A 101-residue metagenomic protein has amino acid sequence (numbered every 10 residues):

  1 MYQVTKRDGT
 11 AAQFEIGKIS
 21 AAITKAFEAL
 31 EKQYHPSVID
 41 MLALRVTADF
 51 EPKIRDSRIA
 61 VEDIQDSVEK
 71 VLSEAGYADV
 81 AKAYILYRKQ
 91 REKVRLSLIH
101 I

Functional and structural regions predicted by a protein language model:
M1-Q3: Short acidic, Pro/Gly- and aromatic-enriched capping/linker segments at domain boundaries
K6: Short, acidic, Ser/Thr-enriched surface-loop or helix-capping motifs
E15-K32: Short, surface-exposed, low-complexity cationic segments
Q33-I39, D56-V61, D79-A83: Flexible, glycine/charged-enriched surface loops at secondary-structure junctions
I39-R55, Q65-V71: Amphipathic alpha-helical segments that form the core helices of the histone-fold
E62, D66-S97: Hydrophobic or amphipathic alpha-helical targeting/insertion segments
I99-I101: Conserved small/polar residues in nucleotide/adenosyl-binding loops
